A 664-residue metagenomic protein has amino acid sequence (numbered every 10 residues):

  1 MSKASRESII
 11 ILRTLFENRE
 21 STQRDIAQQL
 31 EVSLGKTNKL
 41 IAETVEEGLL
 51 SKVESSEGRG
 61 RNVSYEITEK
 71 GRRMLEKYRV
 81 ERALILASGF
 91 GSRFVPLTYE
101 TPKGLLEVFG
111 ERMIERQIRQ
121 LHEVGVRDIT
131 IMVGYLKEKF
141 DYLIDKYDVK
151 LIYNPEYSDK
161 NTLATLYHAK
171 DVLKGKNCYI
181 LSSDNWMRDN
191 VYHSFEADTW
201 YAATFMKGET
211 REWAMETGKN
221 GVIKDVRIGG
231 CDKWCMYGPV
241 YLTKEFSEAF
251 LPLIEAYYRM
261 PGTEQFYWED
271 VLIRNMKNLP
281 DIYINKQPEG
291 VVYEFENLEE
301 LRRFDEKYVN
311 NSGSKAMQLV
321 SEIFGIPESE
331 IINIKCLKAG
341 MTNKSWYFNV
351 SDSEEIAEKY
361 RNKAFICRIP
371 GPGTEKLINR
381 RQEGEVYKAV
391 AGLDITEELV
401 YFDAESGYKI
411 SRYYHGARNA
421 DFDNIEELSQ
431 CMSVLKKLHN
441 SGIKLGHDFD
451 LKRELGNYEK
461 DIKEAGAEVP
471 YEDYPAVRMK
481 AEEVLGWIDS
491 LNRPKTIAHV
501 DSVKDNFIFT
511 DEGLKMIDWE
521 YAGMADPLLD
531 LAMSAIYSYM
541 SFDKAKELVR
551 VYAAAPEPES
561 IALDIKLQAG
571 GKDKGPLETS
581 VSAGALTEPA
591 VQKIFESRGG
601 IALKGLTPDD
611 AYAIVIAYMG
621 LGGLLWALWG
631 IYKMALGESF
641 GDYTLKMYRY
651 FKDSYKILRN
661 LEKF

Functional and structural regions predicted by a protein language model:
F16, L75-A83, M236-E322: Conserved alpha/beta core of the MobA/IspD/sugar-nucleotide pyrophosphorylase nucleotidyltransferase superfamily
Y78-K137: N-terminal glycine-rich phosphate-binding loop and ensuing alpha1 helix
E138-W213: Conserved beta-loop-beta/alpha segment of the NTase-like Rossmann-fold superfamily that binds/positions NTPs
M187-T263: Conserved core of the sugar-phosphate nucleotidyltransferase
E299, D305, E472, P558-D564 (+2 more regions): ATP/Mg2+ or Mg2+-diphosphate-binding catalytic cores that bind nucleotide phosphates or diphosphates via glycine-rich
K315-S329, I443-V500, T510, T607: An alpha-helical support segment within catalytic cores of ATP-dependent transferases
L337, T342-D450, E468-Y471: ATP-binding pocket architecture of kinase catalytic cores
L528-I561, T587, V591-G600, M619-E638: Active-site activation/catalytic loop segments of kinase-like enzymes and analogous catalytic loops in related
